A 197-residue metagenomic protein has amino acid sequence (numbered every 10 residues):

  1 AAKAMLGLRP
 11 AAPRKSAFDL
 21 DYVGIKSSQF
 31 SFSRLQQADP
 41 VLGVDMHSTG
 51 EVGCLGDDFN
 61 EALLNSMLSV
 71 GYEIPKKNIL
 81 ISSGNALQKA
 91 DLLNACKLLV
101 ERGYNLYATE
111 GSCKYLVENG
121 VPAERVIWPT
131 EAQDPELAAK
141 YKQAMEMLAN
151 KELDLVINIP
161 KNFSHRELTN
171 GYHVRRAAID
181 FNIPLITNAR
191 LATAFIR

Functional and structural regions predicted by a protein language model:
A1-I186, A192-F195: ATP-dependent carboxylate/acyl-activation modules
